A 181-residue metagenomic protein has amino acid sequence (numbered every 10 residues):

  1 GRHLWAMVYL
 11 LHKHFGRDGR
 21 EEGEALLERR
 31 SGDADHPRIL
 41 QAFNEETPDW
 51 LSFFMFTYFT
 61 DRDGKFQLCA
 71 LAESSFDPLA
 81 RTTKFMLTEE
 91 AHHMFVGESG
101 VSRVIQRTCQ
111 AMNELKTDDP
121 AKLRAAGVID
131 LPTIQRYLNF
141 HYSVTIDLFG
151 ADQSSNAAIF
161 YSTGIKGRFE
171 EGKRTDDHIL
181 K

Functional and structural regions predicted by a protein language model:
G1-R29, G97-V104: Conserved alpha-helical segments that form or flank metal/cofactor-binding pockets of metalloenzymes
G1-W5, Y58-R62, K84, T88-F95 (+2 more regions): Generic structural signal for well-ordered, non-transmembrane alpha-helical segments in soluble/cytosolic regions
L10-H14, R103-R107, S154-S162: Long amphipathic alpha-helical segments
H14-S52, F56, K116-A121, R136-F140 (+1 more regions): Carboxylate-rich helix-loop segments that flank metal/cofactor sites and access channels in metalloenzymes
N44-S74, F149: Alpha-helical bundle segments that constitute or directly flank the non-heme di-iron/ferroxidase center
T60, G64-V101, Y161-K181: Preference for long, well-ordered alpha-helical segments
S74-Q135: Glycine- and acidic-residue-rich phosphate-binding/metal-coordinating active-site segment common to enzymes that handle
N113-K181: Extended, helix-rich structural scaffolds rather than catalytic motifs
